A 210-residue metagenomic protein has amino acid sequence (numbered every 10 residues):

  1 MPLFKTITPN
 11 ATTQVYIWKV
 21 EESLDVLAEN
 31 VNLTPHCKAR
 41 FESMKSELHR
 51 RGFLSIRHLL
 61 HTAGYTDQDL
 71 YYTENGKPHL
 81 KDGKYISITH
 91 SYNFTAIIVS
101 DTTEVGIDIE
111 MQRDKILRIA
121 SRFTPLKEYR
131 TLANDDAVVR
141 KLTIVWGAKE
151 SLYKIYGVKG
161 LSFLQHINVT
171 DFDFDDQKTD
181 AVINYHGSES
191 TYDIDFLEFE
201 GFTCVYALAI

Functional and structural regions predicted by a protein language model:
M1-I210: Core catalytic alpha/beta fold that binds nucleotide/phospho-ligands
